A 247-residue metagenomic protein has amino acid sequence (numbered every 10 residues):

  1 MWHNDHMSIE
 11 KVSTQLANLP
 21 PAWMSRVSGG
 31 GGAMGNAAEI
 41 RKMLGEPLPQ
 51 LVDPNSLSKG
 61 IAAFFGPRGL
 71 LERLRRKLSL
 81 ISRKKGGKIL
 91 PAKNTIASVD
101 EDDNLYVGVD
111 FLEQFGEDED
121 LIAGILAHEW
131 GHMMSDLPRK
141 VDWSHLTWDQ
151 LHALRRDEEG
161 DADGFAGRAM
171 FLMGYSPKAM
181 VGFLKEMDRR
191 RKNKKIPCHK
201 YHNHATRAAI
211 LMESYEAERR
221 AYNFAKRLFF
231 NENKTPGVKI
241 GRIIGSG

Functional and structural regions predicted by a protein language model:
S8-L16, P20-G60, G66-V99, N104 (+5 more regions): C-terminal capping/extension segments of zinc metalloprotease domains
V27, A123-H128: Short, functionally critical alpha-helical segments immediately adjacent to catalytic or ligand/cofactor-binding
N104-G108, G124-I125: Soluble periplasmic/extracytoplasmic beta-strand elements of cell-envelope proteins
F111, E117-D120, E129-H145, L172-Y175: Catalytic Zn2+-binding segment of zinc metalloproteases
D120-L121, K195: Alpha-helical hydrophobic/aromatic positions enriched in membrane-embedded helices and signal peptides
L121-I122, V141, H145, D149-A153 (+1 more regions): Flexible, glycine-rich surface segments
